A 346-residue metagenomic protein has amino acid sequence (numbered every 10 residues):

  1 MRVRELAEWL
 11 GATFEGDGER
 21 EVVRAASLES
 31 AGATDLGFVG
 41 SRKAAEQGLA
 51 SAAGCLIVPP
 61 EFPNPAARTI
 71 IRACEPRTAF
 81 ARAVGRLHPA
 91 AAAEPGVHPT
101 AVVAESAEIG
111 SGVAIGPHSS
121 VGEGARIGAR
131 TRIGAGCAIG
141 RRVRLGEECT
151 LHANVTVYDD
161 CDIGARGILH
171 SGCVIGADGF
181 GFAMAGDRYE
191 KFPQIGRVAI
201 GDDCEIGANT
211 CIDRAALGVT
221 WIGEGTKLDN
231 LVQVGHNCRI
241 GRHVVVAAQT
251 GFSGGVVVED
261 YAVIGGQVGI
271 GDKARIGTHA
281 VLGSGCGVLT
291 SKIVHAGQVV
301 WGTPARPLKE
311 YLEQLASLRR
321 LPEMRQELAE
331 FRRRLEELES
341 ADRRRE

Functional and structural regions predicted by a protein language model:
M1-T100, C161, R166, G172-C173 (+3 more regions): Terminal amphipathic alpha-helical/low-complexity segments used for targeting or macromolecular assembly
F38, G96-P307: Structural signal for interior beta-strand "rungs" in well-ordered beta-sheet cores of soluble enzyme domains
